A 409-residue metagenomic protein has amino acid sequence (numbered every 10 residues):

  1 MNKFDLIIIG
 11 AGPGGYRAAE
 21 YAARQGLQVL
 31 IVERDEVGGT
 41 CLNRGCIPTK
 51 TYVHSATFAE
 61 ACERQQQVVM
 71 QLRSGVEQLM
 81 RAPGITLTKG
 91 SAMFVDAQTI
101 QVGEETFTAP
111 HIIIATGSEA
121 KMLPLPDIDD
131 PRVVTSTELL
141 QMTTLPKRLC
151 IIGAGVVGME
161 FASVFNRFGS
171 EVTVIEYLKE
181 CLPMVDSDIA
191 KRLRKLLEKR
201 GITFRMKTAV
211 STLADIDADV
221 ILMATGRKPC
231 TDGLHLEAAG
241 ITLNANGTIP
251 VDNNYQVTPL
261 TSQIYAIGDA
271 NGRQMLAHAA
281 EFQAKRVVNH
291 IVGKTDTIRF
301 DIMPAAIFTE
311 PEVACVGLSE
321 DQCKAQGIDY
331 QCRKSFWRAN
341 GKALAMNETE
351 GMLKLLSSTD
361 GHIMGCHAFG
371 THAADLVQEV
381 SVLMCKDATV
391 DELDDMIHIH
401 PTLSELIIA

Functional and structural regions predicted by a protein language model:
N2, C41-T106, M184-F204, T208 (+1 more regions): N-terminal Rossmann-like dinucleotide/flavin-binding domain of flavoprotein oxidoreductases that bind FAD/FMN
F4-L6, A11-Q71, V164-M184, D375: Beta1-alpha1 glycine-rich phosphate/pyrophosphate-binding loop at the start of Rossmann-like nucleotide-binding domains
I7-I9, A92, F107-G117, I152 (+4 more regions): Short hydrophobic core segments
I9-D35, T40, I47, T51 (+3 more regions): Flexible, glycine-rich terminal cap/loop adjacent to redox cofactors in electron-transfer oxidoreductases
C46, T116-E171, I175, F204 (+2 more regions): Glycine-rich dinucleotide-binding loop and its adjacent helix/turn
V68-R73, E77, L140-Q141, P146-C150 (+3 more regions): Rossmann-like dinucleotide-binding cores of NAD(P)H-dependent redox enzymes
T86-K89, M93-I100, F168-N253: A Rossmann-like FAD-binding core segment of flavoenzymes
D129-L145, I216, V220-H290: FAD-site-proximal beta/loop scaffold in flavoenzymes
